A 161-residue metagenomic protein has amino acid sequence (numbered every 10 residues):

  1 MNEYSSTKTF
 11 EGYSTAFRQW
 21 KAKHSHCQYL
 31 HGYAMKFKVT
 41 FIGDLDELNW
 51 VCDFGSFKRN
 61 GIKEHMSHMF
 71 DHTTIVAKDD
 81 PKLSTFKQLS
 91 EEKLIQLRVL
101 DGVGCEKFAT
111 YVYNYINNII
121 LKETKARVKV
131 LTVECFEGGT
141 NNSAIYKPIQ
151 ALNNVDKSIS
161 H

Functional and structural regions predicted by a protein language model:
M1-H161: Charge-rich, low-complexity N-terminal segments
